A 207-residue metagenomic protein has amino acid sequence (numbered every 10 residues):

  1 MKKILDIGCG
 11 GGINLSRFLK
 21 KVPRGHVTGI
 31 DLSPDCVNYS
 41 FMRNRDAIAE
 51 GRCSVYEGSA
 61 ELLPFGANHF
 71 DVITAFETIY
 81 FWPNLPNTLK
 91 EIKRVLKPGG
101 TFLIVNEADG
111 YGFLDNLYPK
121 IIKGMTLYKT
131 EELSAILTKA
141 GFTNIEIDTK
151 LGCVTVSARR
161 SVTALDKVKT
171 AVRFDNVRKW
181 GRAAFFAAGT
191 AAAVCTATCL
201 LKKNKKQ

Functional and structural regions predicted by a protein language model:
K3-L62: Class I SAM-dependent methyltransferase SAM/SAH-binding core
E61-I73: A short acidic, Gly/Pro-enriched loop at the edge of an enzyme's catalytic core that lines a small-molecule cofactor
V72-N84: A short SAM/SAH-binding and catalytic strip from SAM-dependent methyltransferases
P86-P98: A short glycine-rich, Lys/Arg-flanked "PGG" loop and its adjoining helix->strand segment in the class I
G99-N106: Conserved beta-strand signature within the Rossmann-like core of class I S-adenosyl-L-methionine
E107-G124: Short, glycine-/aromatic-enriched active-site segment of Class I SAM-dependent methyltransferases
G124-G141: Short alpha-helix
K179-K202: Hydrophobic alpha-helical topogenic segments used for membrane insertion/localization
